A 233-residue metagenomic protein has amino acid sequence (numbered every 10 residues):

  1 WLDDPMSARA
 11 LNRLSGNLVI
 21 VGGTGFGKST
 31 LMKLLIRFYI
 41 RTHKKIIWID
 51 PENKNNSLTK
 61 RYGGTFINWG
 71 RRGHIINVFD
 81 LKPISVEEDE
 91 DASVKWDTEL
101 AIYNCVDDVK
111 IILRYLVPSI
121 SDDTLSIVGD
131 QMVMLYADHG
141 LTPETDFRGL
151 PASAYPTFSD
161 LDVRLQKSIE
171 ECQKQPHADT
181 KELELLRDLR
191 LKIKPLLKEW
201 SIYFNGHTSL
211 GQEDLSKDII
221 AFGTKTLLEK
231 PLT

Functional and structural regions predicted by a protein language model:
W1, P51-T233: P-loop NTPase motor domains
W1-R71: Glycine-rich phosphate-binding loop of nucleotide-binding enzymes
